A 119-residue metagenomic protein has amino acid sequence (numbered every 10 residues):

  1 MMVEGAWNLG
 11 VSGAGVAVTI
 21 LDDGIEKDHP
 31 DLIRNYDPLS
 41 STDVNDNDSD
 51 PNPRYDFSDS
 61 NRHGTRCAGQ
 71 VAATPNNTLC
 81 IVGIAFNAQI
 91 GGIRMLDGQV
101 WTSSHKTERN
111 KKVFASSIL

Functional and structural regions predicted by a protein language model:
M1-L119: Active-site core segment of subtilase-fold serine proteases
